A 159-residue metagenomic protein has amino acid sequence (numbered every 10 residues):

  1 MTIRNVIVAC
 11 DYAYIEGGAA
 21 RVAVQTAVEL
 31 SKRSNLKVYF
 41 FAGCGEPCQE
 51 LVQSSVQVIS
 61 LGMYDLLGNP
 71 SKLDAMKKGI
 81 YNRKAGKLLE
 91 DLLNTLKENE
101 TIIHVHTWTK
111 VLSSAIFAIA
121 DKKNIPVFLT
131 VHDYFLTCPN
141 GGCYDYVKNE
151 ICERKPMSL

Functional and structural regions predicted by a protein language model:
T2-E16: Nucleotide-activated donor-dependent transferases that construct or modify glycoconjugates
C10, R33-R83, L92: N-terminal strand-loop element at the rim of the active site of nucleotide-sugar-dependent glycosyltransferases
A19, N82-A85: Conserved donor sugar-nucleotide recognition element shared by glycan-biosynthetic enzymes
A19-L30: Short amphipathic alpha-helix
S55-S60, D121, Y144-N149: Short, hinge-like loop/turn segments at secondary-structure boundaries
G68-A75, V131-L159: Acceptor-binding helix/loop patch of EC 2.4 sugar-transfer enzymes, predominantly nucleotide-sugar-dependent
L92-L112, P126-T130: Short N-terminal targeting/anchoring amphipathic segment
A115-I119: A short acidic, amphipathic alpha-helical/loop segment
